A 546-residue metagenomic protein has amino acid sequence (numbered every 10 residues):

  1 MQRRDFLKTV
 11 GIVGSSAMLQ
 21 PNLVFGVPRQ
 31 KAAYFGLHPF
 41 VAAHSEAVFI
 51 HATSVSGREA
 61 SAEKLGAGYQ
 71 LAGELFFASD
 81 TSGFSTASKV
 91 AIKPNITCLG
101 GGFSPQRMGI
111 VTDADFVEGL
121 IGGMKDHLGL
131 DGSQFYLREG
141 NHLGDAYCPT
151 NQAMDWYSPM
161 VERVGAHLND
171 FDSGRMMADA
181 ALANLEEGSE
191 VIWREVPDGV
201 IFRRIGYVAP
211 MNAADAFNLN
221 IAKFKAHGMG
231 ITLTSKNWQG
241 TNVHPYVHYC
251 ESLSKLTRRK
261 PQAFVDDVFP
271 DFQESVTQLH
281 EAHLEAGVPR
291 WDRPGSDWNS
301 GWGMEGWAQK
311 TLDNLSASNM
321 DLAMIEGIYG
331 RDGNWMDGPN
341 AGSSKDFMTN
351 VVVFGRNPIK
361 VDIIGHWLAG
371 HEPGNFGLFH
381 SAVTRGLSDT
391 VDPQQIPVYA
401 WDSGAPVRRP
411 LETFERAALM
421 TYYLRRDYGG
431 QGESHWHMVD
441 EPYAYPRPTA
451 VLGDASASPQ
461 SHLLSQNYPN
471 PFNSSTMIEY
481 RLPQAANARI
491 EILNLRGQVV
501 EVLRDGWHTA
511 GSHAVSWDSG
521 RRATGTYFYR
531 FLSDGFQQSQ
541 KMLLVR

Functional and structural regions predicted by a protein language model:
D5-G26: N-terminal export signals
T9, T112, T476, T509: Ser/Thr-centric signal marking residues that sit in or immediately flank functional binding/regulatory motifs
P28-P105, V111-P448: Extended, low-polarity segments enriched in aliphatic/aromatic residues
T449-Y468, F472-I492, A514-G520: Glycine-centered coil/turn sites that cap beta-strands in beta-rich domains
E501-S539: Short, surface-exposed loop/turn motifs with a glycine/proline- and acidic-biased composition
M542-R546: Short beta-strand edge segments in extracellular beta-sheet folds
